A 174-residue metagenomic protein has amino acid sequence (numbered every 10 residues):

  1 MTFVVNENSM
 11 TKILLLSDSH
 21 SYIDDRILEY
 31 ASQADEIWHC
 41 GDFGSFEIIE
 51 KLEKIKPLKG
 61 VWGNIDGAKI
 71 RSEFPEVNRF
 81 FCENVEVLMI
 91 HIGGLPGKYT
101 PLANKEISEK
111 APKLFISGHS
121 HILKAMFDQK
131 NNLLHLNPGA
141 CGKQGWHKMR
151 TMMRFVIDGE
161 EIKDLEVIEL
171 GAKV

Functional and structural regions predicted by a protein language model:
T2-L58, D66-N84, M89, K148-T151 (+2 more regions): N-terminal active-site segment of His-dependent metallophosphoesterases
S21-D25, G44-I48, I65-R71, G94-Y99 (+2 more regions): Active-site environment of divalent metal-dependent phosphoester hydrolases
G41, H119, E169: Residues that line or immediately flank small-molecule/substrate-binding pockets and catalytic motifs
K59, K98-E161, L165: Conserved beta-sheet core of the metallophosphoesterase superfamily
W62: A cross-domain feature marking catalytic cores of carbohydrate-active enzymes and several ubiquitous metabolic/repair
D66, F80, E86, G94 (+2 more regions): Contiguous, function-dense segments enriched for cysteine-driven chemistry and partner/ligand-binding capacity
M89-H91, A140: Short beta-strand segments that buttress and anchor functional surface loops
L165-V174: Short, solvent-exposed aromatic-acidic interface loops
